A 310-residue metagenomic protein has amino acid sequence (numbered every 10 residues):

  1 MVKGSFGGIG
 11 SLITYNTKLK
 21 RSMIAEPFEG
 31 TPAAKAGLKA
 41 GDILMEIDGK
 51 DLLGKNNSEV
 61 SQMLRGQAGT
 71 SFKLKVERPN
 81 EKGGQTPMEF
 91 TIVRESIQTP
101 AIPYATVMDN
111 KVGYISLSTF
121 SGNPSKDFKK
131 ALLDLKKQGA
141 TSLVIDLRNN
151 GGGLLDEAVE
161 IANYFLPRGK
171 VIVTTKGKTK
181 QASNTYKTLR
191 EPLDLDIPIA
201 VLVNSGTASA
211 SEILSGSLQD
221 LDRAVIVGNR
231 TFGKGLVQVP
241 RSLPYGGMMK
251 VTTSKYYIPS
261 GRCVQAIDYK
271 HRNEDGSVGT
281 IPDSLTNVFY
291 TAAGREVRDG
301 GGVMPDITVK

Functional and structural regions predicted by a protein language model:
M1-M23: PDZ/PDZ-like peptide-tail recognition elements
M23-K39, D48-P244: Cleft-lining beta-strand/loop regions that shape enzyme active-site pockets
G41-I43: Structural motif
K55, T91, T252, I267 (+1 more regions): Short linear motifs in exposed loops
A158, V203, S211-S215, L243-G246 (+3 more regions): Functional cores that coordinate and move charged inorganic groups
C263-K310: Conserved functional hotspot residues or short segments at active or partner-binding sites across diverse domains
